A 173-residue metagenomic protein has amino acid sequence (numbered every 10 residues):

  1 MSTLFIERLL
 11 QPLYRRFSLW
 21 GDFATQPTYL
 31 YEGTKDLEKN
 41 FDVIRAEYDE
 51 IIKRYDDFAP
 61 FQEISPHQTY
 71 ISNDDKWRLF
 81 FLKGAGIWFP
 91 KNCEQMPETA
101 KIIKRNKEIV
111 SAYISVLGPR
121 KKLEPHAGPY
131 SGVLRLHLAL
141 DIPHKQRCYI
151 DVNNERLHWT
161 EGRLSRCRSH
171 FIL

Functional and structural regions predicted by a protein language model:
M1-A127, V133, K145, E155: Fe(II)/2-oxoglutarate oxygenase catalytic core
L117, V152-N153, C167-S169: Short His-Asn-centered micro-motif
H126, I172-L173: Histidine-centered active-site/metal-ligand motif
L140-E161: A short beta-strand-loop-beta hairpin characteristic of the jelly-roll/cupin
L157-I172: Conserved metal-binding segment of the jelly-roll/cupin
